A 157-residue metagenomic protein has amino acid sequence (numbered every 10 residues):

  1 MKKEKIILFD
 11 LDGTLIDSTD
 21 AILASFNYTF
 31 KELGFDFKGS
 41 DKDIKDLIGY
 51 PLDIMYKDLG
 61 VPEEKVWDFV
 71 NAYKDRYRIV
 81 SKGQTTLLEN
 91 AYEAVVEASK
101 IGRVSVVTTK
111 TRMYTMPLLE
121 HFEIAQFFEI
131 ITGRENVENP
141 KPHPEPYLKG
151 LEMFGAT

Functional and structural regions predicted by a protein language model:
K2-Y92: N-terminal helical cap/lid subdomain that shapes the substrate entry/recognition surface in HAD-like hydrolases
K3, I79-V106, R112-M116, P144: Short, acidic loop-to-helix structural element flanking the phosphoryl-transfer center in phosphate-processing enzymes
I7, L11-G13, F26, A91 (+5 more regions): Hydrophobic packing within well-folded, soluble alpha/beta domains
D46, M55, A94, R103 (+2 more regions): Residue-level recognition of specific faces of alpha-helices
L47, V107-T109, R134: Structural motif
G49, S99, E123: Short conserved AdoMet
G60-E64, S99-R103, G155-T157: Short glycine/proline-enriched coil/turn segments at helix->beta-strand junctions
T111-T157: Substrate-recognition "cap/lid" segment bordering the active-site pocket of phosphatases
